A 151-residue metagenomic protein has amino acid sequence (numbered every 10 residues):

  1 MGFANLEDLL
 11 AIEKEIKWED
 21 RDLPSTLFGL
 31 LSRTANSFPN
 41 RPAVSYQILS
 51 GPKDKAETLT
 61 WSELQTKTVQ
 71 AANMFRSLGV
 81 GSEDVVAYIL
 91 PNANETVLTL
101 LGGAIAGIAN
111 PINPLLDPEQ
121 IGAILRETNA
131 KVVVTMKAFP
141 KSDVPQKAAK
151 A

Functional and structural regions predicted by a protein language model:
G2, D22-Q47, T66: A short N-terminal helical cap/helix-turn-helix that marks the beginning of AMP-binding/adenylate-forming
D8-K17: Short, contiguous pre-domain boundary segments
K17-W18, S50, A138-K141: Short histidine/acidic/glycine/proline-rich micro-motifs that form metal- and phosphate-coordinating active-site loops
L31, L98-T99, A148: Aromatic/hydrophobic pocket-lining residues that form π-stacking "cages" and hydrophobic walls in ligand
N40-A93, V97-L100, D117-G122: Conserved AMP-binding/adenylate-forming core of the ANL superfamily
R76, L100-G107, R126-E127: Short hydrophobic alpha-helices that are characteristic scaffold elements of the AMP-binding
V86, G103, V133: Conserved S/T- and glycine-rich ATP-binding loop of Class I adenylate-forming
G107-A151: Structural core segment of the AMP-binding/adenylate-forming
